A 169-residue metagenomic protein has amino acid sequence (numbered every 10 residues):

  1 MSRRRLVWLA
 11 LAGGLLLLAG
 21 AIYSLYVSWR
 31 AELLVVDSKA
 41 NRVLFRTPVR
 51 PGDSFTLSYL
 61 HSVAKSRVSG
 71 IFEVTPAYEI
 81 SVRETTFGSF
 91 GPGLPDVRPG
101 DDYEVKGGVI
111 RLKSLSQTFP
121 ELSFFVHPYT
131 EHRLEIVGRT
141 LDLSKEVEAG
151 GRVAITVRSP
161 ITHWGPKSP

Functional and structural regions predicted by a protein language model:
S2-V7: Twin-arginine (Tat) signal peptide motif
L9-S24: Hydrophobic membrane-insertion alpha-helices, especially the h-region of bacterial N-terminal signal peptides
G14-L17, F45-T56, V97-G100, E148-G151: Short N-terminal helix-initiation segments at or just after the protein's N-terminus
A21-D37: Aromatic-capped interface at the extracytoplasmic side of an N-terminal signal-anchor transmembrane helix
A21-Y26, L44-P48, S62-V63, G91-L94 (+2 more regions): Short linear motifs in intrinsically disordered
L34-F87: N-terminal secretory signal peptides
I80, G93-P169: Mature, soluble, non-transmembrane domains
